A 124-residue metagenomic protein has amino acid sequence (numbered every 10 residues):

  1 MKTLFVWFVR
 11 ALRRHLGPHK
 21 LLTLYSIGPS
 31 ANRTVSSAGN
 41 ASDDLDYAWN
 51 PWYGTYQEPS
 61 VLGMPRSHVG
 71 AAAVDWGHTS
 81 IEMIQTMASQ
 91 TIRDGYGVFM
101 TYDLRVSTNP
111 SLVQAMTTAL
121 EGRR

Functional and structural regions predicted by a protein language model:
M1-R124: Secreted glycan hydrolases and related glycan-binding modules that recognize and/or cleave
